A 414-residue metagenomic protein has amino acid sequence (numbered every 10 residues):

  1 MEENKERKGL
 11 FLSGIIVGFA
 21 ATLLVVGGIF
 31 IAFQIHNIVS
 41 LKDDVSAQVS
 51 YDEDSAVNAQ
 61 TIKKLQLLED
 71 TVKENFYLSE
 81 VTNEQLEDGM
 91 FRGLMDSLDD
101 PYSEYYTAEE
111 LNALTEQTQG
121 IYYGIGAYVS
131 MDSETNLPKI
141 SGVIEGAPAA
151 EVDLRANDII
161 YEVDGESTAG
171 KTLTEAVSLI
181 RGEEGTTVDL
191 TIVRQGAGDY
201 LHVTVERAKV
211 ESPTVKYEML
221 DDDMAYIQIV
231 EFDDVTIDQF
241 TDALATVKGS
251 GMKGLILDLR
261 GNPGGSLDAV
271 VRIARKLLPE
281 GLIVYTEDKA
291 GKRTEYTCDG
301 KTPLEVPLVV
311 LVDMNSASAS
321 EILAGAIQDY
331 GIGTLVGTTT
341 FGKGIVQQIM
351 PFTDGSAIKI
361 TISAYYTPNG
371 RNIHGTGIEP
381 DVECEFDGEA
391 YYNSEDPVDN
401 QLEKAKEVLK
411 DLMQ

Functional and structural regions predicted by a protein language model:
M1-M131, E162-V163, T168, T172-M219 (+7 more regions): Intrinsically disordered, Ser/Thr/Pro/Gly-rich linkers and terminal tails that flank and connect PDZ domains
E2-N4, K139-I144, A150, R155-A156 (+3 more regions): Cleft-lining beta-strand/loop regions that shape enzyme active-site pockets
S130-K139: Short, basic/aromatic beta-hairpin or loop at an interaction surface
N157-I159, S356: Structural motif
Y161-E162, K359: Hydrophobic beta-strand signal
Q347-P351, I358-A390: Conserved P-loop NTPase
